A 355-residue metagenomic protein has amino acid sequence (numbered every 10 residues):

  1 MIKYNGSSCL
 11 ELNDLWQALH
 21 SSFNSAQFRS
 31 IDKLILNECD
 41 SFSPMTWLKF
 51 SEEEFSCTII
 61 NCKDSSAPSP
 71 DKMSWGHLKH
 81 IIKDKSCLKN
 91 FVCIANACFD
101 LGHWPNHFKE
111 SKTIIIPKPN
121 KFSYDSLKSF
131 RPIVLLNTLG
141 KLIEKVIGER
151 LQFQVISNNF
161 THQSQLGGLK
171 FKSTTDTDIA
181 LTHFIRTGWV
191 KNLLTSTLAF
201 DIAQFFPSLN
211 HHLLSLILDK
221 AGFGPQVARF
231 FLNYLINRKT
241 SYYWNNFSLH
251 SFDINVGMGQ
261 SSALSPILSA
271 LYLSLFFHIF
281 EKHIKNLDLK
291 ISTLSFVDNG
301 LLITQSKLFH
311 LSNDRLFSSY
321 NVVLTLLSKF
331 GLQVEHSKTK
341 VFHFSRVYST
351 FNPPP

Functional and structural regions predicted by a protein language model:
M1-S126, K141-L142, T161: Surface-exposed loop/turn segments and immediately adjacent short secondary-structure elements within folded domains
L19, F55, S69, F91 (+17 more regions): Mobile genetic element proteins and their domesticated derivatives, centered on retroelements and DNA transposons
P44-F50, S65-P68, K79-D84, F99-H107 (+7 more regions): Conserved, non-catalytic sequence blocks in retroelement Pol enzymes and Pol-derived host proteins
D64-S74, T113, D125-L135, T175-L216: Conserved catalytic palm subdomain of right-hand nucleotidyl-transferase polymerases, strongest for RNA-directed enzymes
S69, E110-T113, R131, Q165-L166 (+7 more regions): Catalytic palm active-site di-aspartate
D125-N159, D176-A180, A203-F206, I254-K285: Conserved pre-motif C helix in the palm subdomain of viral-like polymerases
I202-V297, Q305-N313: Conserved polymerase palm-domain catalytic core
N246, Q333-P355: Short, conserved micro-motifs composed of acidic
